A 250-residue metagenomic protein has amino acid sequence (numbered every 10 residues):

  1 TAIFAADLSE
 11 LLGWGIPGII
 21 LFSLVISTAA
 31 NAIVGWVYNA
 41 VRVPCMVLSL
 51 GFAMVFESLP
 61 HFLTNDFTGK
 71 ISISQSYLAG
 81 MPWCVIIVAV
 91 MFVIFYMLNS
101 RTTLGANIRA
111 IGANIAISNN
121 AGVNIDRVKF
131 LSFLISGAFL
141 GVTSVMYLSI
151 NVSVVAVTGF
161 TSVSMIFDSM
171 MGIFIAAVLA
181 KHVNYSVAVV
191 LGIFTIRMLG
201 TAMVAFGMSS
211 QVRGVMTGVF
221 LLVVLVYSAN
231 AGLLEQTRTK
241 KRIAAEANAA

Functional and structural regions predicted by a protein language model:
G13-A53, L191-I196: Alpha-helical transmembrane segments within multi-pass membrane transporters and channels
G15, L21, G80-V155: Helix-loop-helix "hairpin" substructures at the membrane interface of multi-pass membrane proteins
P17-V25, M46-V47, V85-V90, F130-L134 (+4 more regions): Hydrophobic alpha-helical transmembrane segments
V41-T102, F130-L131, N151-G159, T239 (+1 more regions): Transmembrane helix-bundle core of multi-pass membrane transporters and related energy-transducing complexes
C45, I73, L78-V88, K129 (+2 more regions): Loop-to-transmembrane alpha-helix initiation sites
A53-S58, I87-M97, S136-S144, G172-A177 (+2 more regions): Hydrophobic core segments of alpha-helical transmembrane domains in multi-pass membrane transport and ion-translocation
A113-N120, N124-R127, L199-A250: Cytosolic-side transmembrane-helix boundaries in multi-pass membrane proteins
L140, V155-V215: Transmembrane alpha-helical segments in multi-pass inner-membrane proteins
